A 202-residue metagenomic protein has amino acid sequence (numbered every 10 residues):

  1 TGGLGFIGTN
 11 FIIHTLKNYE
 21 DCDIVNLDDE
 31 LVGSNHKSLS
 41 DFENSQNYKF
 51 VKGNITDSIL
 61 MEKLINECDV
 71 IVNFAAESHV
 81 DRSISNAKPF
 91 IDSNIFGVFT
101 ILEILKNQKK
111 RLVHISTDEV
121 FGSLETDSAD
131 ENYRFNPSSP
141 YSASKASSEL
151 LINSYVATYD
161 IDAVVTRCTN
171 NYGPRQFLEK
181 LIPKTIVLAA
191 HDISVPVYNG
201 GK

Functional and structural regions predicted by a protein language model:
T1-N171: N-terminal Rossmann-like NAD(P)+-binding domain of SDR-like oxidoreductases, especially those catalyzing
F42, D127, L178-I186: A glycine/serine/threonine-rich, flexible loop-to-helix segment that serves as the NAD(P) cofactor-binding "lid"
S83, N132, A163-P174, T185-K202: A conserved pocket-lining segment of Rossmann-fold NAD(P)-dependent short-chain dehydrogenase/reductase
